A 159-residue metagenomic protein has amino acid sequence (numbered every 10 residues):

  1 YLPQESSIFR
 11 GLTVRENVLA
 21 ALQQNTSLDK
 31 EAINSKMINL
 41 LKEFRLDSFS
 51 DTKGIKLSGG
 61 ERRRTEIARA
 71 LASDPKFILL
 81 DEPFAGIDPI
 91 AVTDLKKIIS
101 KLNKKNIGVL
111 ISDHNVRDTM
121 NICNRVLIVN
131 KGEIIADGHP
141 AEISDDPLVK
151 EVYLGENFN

Functional and structural regions predicted by a protein language model:
G11-A20: Short coil-to-helix segment of the ABC ATPase nucleotide-binding domain corresponding to the Q-loop/switch region
L19, K30-F49, K97-S100: Conserved ABC ATPase "signature" region
K53-L57, E61: Conserved ABC ATPase signature
I67: Hydrophobic anchor residue at the start of the ABC signature
D74: Conserved catalytic motifs of ABC-family nucleotide-binding domains
I78-E82: Catalytic Walker B motif of ABC-type/P-loop ATPase nucleotide-binding domains
